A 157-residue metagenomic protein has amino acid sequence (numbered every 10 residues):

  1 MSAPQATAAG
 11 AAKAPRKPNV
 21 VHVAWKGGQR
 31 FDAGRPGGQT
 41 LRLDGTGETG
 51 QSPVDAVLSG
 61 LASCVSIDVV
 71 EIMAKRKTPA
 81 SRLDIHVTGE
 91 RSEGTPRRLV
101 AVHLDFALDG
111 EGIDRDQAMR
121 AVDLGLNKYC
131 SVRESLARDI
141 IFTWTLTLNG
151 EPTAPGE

Functional and structural regions predicted by a protein language model:
M1-S59, V69-E157: Extended beta-strand/beta-hairpin segments
L61-V65: Alpha-helical metal-binding/catalytic segments enriched in His/Glu/Asp
